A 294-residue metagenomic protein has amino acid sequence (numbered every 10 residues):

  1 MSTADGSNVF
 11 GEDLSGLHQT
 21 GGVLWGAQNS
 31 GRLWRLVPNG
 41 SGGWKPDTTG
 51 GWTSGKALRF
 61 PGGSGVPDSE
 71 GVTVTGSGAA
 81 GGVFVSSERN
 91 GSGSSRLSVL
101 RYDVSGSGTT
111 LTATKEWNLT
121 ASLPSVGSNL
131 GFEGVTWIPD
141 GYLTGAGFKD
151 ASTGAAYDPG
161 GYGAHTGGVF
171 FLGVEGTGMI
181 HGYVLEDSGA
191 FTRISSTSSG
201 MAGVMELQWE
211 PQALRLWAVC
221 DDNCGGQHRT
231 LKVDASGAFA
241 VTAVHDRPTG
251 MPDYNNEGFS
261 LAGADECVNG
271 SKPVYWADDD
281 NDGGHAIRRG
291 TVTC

Functional and structural regions predicted by a protein language model:
M1-C294: Sequence/structural signature of beta-propeller domains
